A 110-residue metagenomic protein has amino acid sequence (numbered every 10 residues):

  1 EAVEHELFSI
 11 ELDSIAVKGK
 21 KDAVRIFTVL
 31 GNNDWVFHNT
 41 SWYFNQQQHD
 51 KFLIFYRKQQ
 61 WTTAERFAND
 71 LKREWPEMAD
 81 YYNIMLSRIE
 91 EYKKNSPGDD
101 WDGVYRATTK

Functional and structural regions predicted by a protein language model:
E1-I54, K58-W61, D70-K94, G98: Cytosolic regulatory/linker segments at or just downstream of nucleotide-handling modules in signal-transduction
F67: Extended, hydrophobic beta-loop-alpha segments that form or line the acyl/peptidyl-thioester binding and transfer paths
G98-K110: Intrinsically disordered, low-complexity, charge-biased linker/tail regions
